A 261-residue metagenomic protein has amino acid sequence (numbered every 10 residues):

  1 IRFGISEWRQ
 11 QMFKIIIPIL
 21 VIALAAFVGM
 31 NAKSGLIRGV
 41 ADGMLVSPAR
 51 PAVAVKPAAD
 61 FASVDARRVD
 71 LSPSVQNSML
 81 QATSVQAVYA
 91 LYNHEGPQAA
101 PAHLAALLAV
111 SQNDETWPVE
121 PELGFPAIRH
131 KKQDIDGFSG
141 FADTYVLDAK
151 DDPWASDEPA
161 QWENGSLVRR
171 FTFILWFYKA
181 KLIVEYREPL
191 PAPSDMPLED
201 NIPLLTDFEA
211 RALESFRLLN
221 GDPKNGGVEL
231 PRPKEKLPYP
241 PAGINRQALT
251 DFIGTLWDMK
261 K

Functional and structural regions predicted by a protein language model:
I1-Q11: Short, Lys/Arg-enriched N-terminal segments with co-localized hydrophobic residues within the first ~10-30 amino acids
I15-G29: Hydrophobic membrane-insertion alpha-helices, especially the h-region of bacterial N-terminal signal peptides
A32-D42: Ser/Thr/Pro/Gly-rich low-complexity linker/stalk segments immediately outside membranes or between
V40-A58, S63-A66: Start-of-domain marker
P57-L123: Secretory pathway targeting signatures of secreted, lumenal, and periplasmic proteins
Q112-T144: Long, charged/polar, surface-exposed segments that mediate recognition or autoinhibition
D134-K260: Short, well-structured beta-strand
